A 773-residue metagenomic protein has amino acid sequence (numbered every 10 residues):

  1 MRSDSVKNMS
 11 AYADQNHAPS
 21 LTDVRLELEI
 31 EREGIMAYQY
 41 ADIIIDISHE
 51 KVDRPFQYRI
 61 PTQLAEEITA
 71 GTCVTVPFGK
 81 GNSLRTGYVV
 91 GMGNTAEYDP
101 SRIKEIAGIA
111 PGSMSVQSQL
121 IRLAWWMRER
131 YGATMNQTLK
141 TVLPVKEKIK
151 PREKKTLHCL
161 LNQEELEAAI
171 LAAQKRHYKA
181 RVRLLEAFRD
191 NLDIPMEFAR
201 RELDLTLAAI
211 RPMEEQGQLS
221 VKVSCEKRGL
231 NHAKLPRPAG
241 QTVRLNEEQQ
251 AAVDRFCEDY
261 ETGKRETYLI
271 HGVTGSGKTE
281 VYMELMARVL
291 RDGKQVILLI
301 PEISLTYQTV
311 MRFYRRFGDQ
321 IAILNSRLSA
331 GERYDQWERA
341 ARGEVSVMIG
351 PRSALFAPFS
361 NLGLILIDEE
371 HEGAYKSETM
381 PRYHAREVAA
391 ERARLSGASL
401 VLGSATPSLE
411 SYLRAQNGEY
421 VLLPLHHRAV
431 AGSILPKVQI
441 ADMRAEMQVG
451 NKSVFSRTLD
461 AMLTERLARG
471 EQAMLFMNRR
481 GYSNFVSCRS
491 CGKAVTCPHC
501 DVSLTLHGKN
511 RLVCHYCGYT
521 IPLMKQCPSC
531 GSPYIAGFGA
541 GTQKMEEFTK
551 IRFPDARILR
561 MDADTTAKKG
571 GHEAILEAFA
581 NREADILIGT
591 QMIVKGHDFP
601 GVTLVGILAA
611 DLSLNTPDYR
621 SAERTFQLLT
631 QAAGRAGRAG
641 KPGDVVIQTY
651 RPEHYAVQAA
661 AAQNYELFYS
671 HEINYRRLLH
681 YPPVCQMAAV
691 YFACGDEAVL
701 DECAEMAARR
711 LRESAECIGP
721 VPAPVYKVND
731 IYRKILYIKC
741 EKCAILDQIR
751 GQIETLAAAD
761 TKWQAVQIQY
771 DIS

Functional and structural regions predicted by a protein language model:
R2-S404, Q416-V430, M706, Y737 (+2 more regions): Accessory, non-ATPase domains that flank or precede helicase/AAA+ motor cores in DNA-metabolism machines
M36, K51, T69, H177 (+5 more regions): Short coil/turn motifs at beta-sheet boundaries
Y38-Y40, D53, N82, G470 (+4 more regions): A general secondary-structure signal for short beta-strands and their flanking turns/coil in non-transmembrane regions
G112, L678, P724-Y726: Outer-membrane beta-barrel proteins
G240-N246, Q250, D254, K264-D701 (+4 more regions): Inter-lobe coupling/hinge segments of SF2-like helicase ATPases
L559, S714-A723, Q764-I772: Short beta-strand elements
A707-C743, I749: C-terminal structured "cap/appendage" subdomains that terminate the fold
